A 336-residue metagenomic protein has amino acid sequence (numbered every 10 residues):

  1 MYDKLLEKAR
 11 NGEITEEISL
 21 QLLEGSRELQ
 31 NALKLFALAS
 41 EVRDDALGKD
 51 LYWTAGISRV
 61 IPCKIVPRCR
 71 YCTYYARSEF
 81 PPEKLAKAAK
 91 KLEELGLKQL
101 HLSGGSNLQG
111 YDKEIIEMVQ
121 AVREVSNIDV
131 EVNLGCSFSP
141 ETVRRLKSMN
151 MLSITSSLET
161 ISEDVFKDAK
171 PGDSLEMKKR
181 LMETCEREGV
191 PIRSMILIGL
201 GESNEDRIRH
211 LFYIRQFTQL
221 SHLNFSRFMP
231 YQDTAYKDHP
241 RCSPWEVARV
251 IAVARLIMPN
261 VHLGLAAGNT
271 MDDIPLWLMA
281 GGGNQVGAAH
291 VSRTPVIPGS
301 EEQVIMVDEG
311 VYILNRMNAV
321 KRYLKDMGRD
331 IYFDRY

Functional and structural regions predicted by a protein language model:
M1-R27, H222-Y336: Auxiliary Fe-S-binding modules of radical SAM enzymes
M1-V66, R335-Y336: Flexible, acidic/Gly-rich N-terminal and inter-domain linker regions that tether and position cofactor-handling modules
G12, A39, C69, C185 (+3 more regions): Conserved, mostly hydrophobic/aromatic
L35-Q99, S103: N-terminal pre-triad scaffold of radical SAM enzymes
I57-I61, S106-L108, L134-F138, T160-S162 (+4 more regions): Active-site-proximal loop/turn and secondary-structure-junction residues that shape catalytic pockets, frequently
Y74-A86, K91-K113, M118-C185, P191-M195 (+1 more regions): Core AdoMet radical
L102, E176-Y236, A248-G264, A289-T294: Conserved C-terminal portion of the radical SAM core fold that forms the substrate/S-adenosylmethionine-binding
S139-L146, G201-R215, T270-G281: Catalytic cores of alpha/beta
